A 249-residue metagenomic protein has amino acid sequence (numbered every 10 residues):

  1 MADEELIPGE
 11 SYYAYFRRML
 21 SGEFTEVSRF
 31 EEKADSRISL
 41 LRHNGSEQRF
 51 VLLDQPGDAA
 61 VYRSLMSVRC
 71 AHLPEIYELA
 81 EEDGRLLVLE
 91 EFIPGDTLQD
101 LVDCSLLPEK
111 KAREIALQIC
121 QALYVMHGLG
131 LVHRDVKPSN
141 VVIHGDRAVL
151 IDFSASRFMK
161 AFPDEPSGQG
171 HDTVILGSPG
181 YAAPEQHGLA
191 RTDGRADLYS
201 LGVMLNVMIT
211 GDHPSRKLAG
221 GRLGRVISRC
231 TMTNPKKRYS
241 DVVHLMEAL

Functional and structural regions predicted by a protein language model:
E23-S64: ATP-binding glycine-rich loop module of kinase domains
R69-E78: Conserved HxN/HPN-centered segment at the entrance to the catalytic loop of eukaryotic protein kinase-like domains
D83-T97: Conserved short submotifs of the Hanks-type protein kinase catalytic core that shape the nucleotide-binding pocket
T97-L107: AlphaC helix of the protein kinase catalytic domain
I115-A116: Activation segment signature within eukaryotic-like protein kinase domains
H127-I143: Catalytic-loop of the protein kinase fold
Q169-E185: Conserved activation segment of eukaryotic-like protein kinases, specifically the C-terminal portion of the activation
E185-R195: Conserved end of the kinase activation segment
